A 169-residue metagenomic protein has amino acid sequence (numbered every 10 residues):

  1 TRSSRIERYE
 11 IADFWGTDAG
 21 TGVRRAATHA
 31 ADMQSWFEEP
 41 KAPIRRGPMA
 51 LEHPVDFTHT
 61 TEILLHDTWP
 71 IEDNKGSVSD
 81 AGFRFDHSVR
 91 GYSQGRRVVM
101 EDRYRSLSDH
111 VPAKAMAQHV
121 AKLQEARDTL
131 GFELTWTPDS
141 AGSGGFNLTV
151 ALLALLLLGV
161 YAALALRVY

Functional and structural regions predicted by a protein language model:
T1-A165: A sensor for short, sequence-defined functional sites
R167-Y169: Membrane-helix interface and helix-disruption motif detector
